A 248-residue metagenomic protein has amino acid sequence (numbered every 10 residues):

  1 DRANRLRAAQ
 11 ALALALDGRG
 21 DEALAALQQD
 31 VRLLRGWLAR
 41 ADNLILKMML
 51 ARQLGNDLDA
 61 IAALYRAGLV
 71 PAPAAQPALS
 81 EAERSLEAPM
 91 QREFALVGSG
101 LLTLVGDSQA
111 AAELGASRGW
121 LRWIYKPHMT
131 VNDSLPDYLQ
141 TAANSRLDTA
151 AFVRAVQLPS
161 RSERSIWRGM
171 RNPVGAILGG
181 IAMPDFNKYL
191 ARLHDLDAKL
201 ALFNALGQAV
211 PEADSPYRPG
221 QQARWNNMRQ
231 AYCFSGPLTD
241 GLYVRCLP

Functional and structural regions predicted by a protein language model:
D1-P248: Short acidic linear motifs
